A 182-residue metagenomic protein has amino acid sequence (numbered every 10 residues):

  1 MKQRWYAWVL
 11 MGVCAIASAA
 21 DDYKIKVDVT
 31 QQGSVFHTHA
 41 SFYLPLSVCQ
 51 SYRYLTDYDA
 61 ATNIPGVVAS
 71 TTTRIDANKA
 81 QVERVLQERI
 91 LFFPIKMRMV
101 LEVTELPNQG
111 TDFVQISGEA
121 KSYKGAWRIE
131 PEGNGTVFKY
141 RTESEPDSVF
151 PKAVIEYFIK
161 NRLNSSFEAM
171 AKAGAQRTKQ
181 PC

Functional and structural regions predicted by a protein language model:
M1-V9: Bacterial N-terminal signal peptides that target proteins for export
C14-I16: N-terminal signal peptide c-region/cleavage motif recognized by signal peptidases
S18-A77: Hydrophobic ligand-binding cavity/cleft-lining segments
V27-D28, V82-R89, D112-G118: Short beta-strand segments that buttress and anchor functional surface loops
H39-F42, S70-T72, M97-T104, K124-P131 (+1 more regions): Hydrophobic/aromatic beta-strand elements that line small-molecule binding cavities or substrate pockets in beta-rich
P45-C49, T73-K79, E102-G110, R128-V137: A short, structured loop/turn motif at beta-sheet edges
E88-K96, P146-F150: Short, cysteine-centered beta-strand-loop-beta hairpins and adjacent loop/turn segments enriched in charged/polar
Q115-N161, S165: Beta-strand/loop substructures that line and gate deep hydrophobic ligand-binding cavities in soluble
